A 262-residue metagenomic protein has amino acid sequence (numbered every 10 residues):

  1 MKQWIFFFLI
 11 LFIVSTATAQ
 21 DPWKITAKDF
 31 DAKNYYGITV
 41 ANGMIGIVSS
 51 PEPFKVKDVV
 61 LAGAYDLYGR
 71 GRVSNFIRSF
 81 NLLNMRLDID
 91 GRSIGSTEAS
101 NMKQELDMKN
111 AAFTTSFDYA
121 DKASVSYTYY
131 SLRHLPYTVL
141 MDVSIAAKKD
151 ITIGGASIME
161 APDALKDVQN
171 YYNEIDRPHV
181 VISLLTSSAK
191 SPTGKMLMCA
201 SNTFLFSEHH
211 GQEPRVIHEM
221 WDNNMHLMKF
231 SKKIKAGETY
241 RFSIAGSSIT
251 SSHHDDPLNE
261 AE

Functional and structural regions predicted by a protein language model:
M1-Q20: Bacterial Sec-dependent N-terminal signal peptides
Q20-M228, K235-Y240, A245-L258: Accessory carbohydrate-recognition regions in carbohydrate-active enzymes
